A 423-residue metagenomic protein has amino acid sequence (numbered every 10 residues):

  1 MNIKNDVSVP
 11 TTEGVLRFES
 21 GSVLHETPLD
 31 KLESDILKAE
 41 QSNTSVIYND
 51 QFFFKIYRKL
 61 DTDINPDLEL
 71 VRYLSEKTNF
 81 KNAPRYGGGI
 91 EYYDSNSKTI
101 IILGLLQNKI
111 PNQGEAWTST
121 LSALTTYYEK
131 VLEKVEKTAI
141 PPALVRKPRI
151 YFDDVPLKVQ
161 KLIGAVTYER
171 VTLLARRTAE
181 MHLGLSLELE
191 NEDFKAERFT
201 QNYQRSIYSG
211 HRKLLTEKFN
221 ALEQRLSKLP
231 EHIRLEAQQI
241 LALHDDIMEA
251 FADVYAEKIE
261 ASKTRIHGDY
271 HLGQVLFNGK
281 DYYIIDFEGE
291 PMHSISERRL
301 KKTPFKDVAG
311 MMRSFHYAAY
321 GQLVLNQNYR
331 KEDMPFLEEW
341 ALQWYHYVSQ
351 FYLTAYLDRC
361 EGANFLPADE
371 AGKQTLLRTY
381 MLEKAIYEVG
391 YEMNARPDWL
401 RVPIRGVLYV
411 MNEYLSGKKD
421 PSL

Functional and structural regions predicted by a protein language model:
M1-S227, L272-Q274, N278-E370: Conserved ATP-binding subdomain of kinase catalytic cores across diverse folds
S22-L32, K218-T264: An alpha-helical support segment within catalytic cores of ATP-dependent transferases
L70, A123, K158, S206 (+7 more regions): Exposed alpha-helical structural elements
D193-R212, R234-Q238, P367-M381, G406-V410 (+1 more regions): Charge-rich, acidic-biased intrinsically disordered regions
I259-R265, N278, R299, T375: Alpha-helical hydrophobic/aromatic positions enriched in membrane-embedded helices and signal peptides
D269: Conserved catalytic-loop position in the HRD/HxD motif
E339-A368, L376-L423: ATP/Mg2+ or Mg2+-diphosphate-binding catalytic cores that bind nucleotide phosphates or diphosphates via glycine-rich
